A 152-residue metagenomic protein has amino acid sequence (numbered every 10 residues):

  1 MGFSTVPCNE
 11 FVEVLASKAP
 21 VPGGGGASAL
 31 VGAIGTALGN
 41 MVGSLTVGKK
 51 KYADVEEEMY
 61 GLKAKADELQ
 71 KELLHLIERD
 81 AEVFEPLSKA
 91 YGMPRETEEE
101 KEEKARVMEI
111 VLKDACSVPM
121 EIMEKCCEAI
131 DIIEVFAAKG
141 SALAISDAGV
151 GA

Functional and structural regions predicted by a protein language model:
F3, P7, D54, G61 (+1 more regions): Juxtamembrane loop-helix boundary motifs flanking transmembrane segments in multi-pass membrane proteins
F3-P22, S141: Short, hydrophobic/aliphatic alpha-helical segments
P7, F11, I34-M41, L76 (+2 more regions): Amphipathic, well-ordered alpha-helical segments in soluble domains
S17-L38, A144-A152: Conserved phosphate/anionic-ligand binding catalytic regions in large, soluble enzymes, centered on
V31-G35, E56, K63, D67-Q70 (+4 more regions): Generic structural concept
M41-A53: Transmembrane signal-anchor/signal-peptide helices with a preference for the extracytoplasmic
K50-K89: A structural-propensity feature for long, helix-poor, extended segments
D80, F84-A152: Amphipathic alpha-helical interface segments
